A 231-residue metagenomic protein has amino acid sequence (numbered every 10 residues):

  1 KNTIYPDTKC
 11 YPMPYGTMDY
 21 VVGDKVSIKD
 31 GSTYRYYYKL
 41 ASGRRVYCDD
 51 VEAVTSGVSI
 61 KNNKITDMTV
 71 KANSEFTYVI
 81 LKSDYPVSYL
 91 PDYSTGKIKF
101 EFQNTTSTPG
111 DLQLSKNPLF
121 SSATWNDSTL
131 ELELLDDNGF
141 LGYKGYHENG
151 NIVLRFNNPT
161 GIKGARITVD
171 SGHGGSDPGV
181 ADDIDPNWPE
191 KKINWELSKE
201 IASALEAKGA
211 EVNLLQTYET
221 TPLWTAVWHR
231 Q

Functional and structural regions predicted by a protein language model:
K1-I167, A207: Short linear recognition/processing motifs and adjacent strand/loop elements at protein termini and domain edges
L154-Q231: Active-site histidine-acidic residue metal-binding/catalytic motifs, centered on HxH/HExxH-like signatures
